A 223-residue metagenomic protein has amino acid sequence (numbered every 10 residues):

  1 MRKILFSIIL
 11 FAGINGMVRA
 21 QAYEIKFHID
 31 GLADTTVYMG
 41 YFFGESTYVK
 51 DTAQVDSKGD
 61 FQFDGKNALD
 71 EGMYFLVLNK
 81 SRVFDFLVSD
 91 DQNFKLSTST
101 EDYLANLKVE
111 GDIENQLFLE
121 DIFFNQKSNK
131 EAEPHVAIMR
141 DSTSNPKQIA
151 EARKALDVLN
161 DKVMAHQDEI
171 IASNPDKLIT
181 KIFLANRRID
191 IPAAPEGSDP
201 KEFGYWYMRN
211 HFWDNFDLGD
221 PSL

Functional and structural regions predicted by a protein language model:
M1-F27: Bacterial Sec-dependent N-terminal signal peptides
Q21-P175, I182-N186, D190-S222: A non-transmembrane, solvent-exposed segment enriched in polar/low-complexity residues
